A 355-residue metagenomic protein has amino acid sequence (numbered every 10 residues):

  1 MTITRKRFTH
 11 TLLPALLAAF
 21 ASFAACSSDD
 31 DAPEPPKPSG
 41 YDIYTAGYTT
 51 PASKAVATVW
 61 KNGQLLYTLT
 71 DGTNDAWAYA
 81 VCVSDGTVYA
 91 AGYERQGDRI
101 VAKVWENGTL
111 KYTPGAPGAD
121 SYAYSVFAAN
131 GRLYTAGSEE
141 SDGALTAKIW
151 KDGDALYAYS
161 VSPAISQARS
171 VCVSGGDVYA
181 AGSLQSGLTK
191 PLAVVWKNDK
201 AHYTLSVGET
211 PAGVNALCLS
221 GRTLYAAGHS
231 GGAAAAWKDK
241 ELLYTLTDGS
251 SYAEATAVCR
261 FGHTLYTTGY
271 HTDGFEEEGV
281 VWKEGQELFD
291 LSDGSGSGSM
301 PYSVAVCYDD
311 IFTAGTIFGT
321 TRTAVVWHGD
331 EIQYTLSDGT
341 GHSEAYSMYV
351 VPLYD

Functional and structural regions predicted by a protein language model:
I3-R5, A15-D42: Bacterial Sec-dependent N-terminal signal peptides
F8-L12: N-terminal export leaders
S28, P33-D355: Residue-level hotspots at or immediately adjacent to binding/recognition sites across diverse folds
